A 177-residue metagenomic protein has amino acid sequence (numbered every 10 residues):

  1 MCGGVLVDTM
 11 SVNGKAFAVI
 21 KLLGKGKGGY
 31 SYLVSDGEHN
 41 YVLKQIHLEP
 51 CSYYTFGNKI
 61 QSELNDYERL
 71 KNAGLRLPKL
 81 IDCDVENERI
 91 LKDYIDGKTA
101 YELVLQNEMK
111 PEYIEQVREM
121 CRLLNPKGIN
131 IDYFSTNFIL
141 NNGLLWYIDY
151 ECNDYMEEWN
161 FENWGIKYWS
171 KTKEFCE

Functional and structural regions predicted by a protein language model:
M1-K21: Juxta-kinase regulatory segment immediately upstream of eukaryotic protein kinase catalytic domains
V19-Q61: ATP-binding glycine-rich loop module of kinase domains
L33-G37, D93-Y94, N141: Active-site beta-strand termini and strand-to-loop segments that position acidic
T55-A73: The N-lobe alphaC helix and its flanking beta3-alphaC-beta4 segment of protein kinase-like domains, centered on
F56, L75-I114: Conserved structural core of kinase catalytic domains
P78-C83, I129-N142: A short glycine-rich, hydrophobically flanked beta-strand micro-motif that places a catalytic Asp/Glu for divalent metal
Y113, N125-N130, L140-E177: C-lobe/activation-segment region of protein kinase-like
Q116-L123: Conserved hydrophobic core/spine positions of the Hanks-type protein kinase catalytic domain
